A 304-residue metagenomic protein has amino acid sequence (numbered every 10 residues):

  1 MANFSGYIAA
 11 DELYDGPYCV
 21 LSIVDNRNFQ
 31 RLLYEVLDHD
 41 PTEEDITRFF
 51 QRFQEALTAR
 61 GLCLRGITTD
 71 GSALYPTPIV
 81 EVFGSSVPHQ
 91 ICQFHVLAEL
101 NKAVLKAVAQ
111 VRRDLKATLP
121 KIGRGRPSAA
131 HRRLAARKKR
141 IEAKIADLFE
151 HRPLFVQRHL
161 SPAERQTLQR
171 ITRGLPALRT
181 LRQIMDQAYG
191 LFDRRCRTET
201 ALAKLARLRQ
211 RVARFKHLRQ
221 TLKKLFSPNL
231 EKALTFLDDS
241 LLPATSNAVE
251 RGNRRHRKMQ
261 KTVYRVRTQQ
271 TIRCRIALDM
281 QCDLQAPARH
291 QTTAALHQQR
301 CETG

Functional and structural regions predicted by a protein language model:
M1-S85, K106-A107, A248: RNase H-like nuclease fold core
A10, F94-L97, D239, S246: Generic secondary-structure boundary/loop-capping signal
F29, E43, P88, V111-R113 (+2 more regions): A generic membrane alpha-helix/interface feature
T58, L62, T69-T77, G84 (+1 more regions): Acidic/histidine-rich catalytic cores and adjacent linkers of DNA breakage/strand-transfer/modification proteins
I67-A73, P78-G123: Conserved beta-strand -> loop -> alpha-helix junction used to position metal-binding or nucleic-acid-contacting
